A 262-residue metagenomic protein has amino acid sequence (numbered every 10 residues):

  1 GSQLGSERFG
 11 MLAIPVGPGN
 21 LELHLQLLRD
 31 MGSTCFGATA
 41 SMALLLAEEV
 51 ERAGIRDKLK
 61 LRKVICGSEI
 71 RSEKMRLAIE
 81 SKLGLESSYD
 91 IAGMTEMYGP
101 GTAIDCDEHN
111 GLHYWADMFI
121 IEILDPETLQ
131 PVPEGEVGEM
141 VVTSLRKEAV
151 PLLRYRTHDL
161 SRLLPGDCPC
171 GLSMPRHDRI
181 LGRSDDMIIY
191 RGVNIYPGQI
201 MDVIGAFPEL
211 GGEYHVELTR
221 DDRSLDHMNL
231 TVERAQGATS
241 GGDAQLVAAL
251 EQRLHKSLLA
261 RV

Functional and structural regions predicted by a protein language model:
S2-G10: Conserved short alpha-helical elements in the N-terminal third of ANL/AMP-binding
F9-V262: Active-site glycine/GP-rich loop and adjacent strand/helix microenvironment that borders small-molecule binding pockets
